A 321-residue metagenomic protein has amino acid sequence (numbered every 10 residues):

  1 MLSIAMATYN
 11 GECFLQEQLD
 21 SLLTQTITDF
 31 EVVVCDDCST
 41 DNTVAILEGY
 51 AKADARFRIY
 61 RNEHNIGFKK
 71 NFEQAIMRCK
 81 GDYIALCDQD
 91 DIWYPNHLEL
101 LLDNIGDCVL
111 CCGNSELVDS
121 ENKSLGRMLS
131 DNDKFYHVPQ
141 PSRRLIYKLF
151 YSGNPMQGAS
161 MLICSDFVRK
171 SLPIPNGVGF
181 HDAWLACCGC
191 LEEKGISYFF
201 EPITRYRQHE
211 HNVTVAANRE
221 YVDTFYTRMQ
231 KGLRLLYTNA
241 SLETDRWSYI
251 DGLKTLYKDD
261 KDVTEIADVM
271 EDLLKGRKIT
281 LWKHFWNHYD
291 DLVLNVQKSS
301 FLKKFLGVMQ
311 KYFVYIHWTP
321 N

Functional and structural regions predicted by a protein language model:
M1-Y221: Nucleotide-sugar donor-binding/catalytic module of glycosyltransferases that assemble extracellular/cell-envelope
F150-Y151, V178-G179, L191, I196-S197 (+1 more regions): C-terminal subregions of glycosyltransferases and related glycan-biosynthesis enzymes
